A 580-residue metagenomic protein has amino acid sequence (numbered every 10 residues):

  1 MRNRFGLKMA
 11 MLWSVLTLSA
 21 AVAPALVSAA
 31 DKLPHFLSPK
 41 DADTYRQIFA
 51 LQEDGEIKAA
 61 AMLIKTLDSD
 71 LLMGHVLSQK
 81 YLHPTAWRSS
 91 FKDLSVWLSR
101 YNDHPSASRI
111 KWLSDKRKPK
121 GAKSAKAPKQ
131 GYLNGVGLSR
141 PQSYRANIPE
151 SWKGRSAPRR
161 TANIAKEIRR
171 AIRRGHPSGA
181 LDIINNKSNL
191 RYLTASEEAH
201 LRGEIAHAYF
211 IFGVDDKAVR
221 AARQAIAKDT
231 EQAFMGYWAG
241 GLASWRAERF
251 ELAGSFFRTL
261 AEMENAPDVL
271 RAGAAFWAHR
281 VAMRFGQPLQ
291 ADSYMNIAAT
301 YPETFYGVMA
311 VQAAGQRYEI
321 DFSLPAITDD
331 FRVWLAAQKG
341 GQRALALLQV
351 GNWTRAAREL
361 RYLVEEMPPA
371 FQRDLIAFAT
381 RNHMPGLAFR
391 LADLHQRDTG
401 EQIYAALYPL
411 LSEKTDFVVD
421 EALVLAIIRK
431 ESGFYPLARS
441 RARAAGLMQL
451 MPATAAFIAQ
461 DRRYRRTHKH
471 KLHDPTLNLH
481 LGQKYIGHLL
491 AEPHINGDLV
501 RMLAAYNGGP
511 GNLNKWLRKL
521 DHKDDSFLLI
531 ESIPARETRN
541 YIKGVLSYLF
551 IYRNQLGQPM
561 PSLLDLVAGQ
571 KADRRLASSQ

Functional and structural regions predicted by a protein language model:
M1-L7: N-terminal secretory signal peptides that target proteins for export/translocation
A10-A21: Bacterial N-terminal signal peptides
L26-V76, A107, A125-K166, R170-R173 (+3 more regions): N-terminal leader/linker segments that initiate helical-solenoid repeat arrays
F49-K58, T85-F91, V136-Y144, I172-I184 (+4 more regions): Helix-turn-helix repeat elements of alpha-solenoid scaffolds
Q52, K80-T85, D115, P119 (+10 more regions): Specific register positions within alpha-helical solenoid repeats of the TPR/Sel1-like families, i.e., one
D70-M73, S78-L82, F91-A107, W112-L113 (+14 more regions): Catalytic glycan-binding domains that act on GlcNAc-containing polysaccharides
W152-H200, E204-I205: Solenoidal tandem-repeat scaffolds enriched in leucines and small polar residues
